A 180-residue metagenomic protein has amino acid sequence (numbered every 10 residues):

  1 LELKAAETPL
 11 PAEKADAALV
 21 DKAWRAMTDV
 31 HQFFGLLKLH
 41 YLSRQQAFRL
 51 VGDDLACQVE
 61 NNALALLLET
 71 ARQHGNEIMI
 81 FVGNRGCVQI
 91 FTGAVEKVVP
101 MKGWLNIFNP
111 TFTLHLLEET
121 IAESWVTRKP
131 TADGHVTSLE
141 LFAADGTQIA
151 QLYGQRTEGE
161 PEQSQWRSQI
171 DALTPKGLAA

Functional and structural regions predicted by a protein language model:
L1-D54, G159, I170-A180: Mixed-charge (acidic/basic) macromolecular-recognition segments
D16, S43-R44, V59-E60, L117 (+1 more regions): Alpha-helix initiation/capping motif
K38-G103, I107-F108: Long, positively charged binding patches that form subdomain-scale interaction surfaces for polyanionic ligands
I80-V88, G93-V95, V99-A180: C-terminal functional regions that serve as terminal interaction/effector modules
